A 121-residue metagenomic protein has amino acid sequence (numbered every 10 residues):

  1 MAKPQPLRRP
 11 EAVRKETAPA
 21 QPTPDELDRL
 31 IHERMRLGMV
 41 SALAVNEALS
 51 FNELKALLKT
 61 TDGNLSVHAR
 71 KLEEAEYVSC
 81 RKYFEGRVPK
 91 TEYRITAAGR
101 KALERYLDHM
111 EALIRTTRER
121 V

Functional and structural regions predicted by a protein language model:
A2-P24, S41, A97-V121: Amphipathic alpha-helical dimerization/coiled-coil segments that flank or bridge DNA-binding/regulatory modules
P22-N64, E85-G86, K90-R94: N-terminal helix-turn-helix DNA-binding core of bacterial DNA-binding proteins
A56, E73-E74: Alpha-helical residues within the helix-turn-helix
A69-R70: Short, hydrophobic-biased segments on the C-terminal half of alpha helices that form "recognition helices"
A75, E85-K90, R105-Y106, R115: A general structural signal for short secondary-structure boundary/capping elements
R81-Y83: Short beta-strand micro-motifs enriched in acidic
